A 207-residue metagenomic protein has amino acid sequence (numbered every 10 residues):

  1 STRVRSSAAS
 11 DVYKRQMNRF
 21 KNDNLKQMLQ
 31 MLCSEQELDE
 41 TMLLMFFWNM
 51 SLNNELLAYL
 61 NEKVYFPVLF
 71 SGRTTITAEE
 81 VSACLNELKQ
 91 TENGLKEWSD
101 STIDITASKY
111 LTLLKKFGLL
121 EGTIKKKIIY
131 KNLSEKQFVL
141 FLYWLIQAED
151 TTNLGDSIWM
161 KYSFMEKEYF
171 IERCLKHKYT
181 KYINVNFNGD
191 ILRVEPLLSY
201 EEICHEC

Functional and structural regions predicted by a protein language model:
T2-A9, Y13: Single conserved hydrophobic/aromatic residue that forms the stacking wall/gate of nucleotide- or nucleobase-binding
S7, D100-K116, E166-C174: Short amphipathic alpha-helical interaction segments
R15-L57: Long, hydrophobic/aromatic-enriched structural stretches that serve as scaffold segments
L44-T74, Q137-N153: Positively charged, polyanion-binding regions of nucleic-acid-associated proteins
L52-L60, S71-E80, S101-T112: Short, well-structured alpha-helical interface segments that form or flank functional binding sites
T75-N93: DNA-recognition alpha helix
E92-D100: Surface-exposed cleft-lining segments at the edges of enzyme active sites
G118-E201: Accessory, usually C-terminal, subdomains that scaffold auxiliary metal cofactors
